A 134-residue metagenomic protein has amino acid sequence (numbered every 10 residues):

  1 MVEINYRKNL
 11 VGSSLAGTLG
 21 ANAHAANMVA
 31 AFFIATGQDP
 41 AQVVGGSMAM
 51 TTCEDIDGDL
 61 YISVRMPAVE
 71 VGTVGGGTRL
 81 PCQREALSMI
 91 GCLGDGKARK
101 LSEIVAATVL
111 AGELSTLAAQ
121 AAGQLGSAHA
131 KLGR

Functional and structural regions predicted by a protein language model:
M1-G75: Glycine-rich anion/phosphate-binding loop at the beta-strand->alpha-helix junction
Y61-R134: Internal helix-turn-beta structural module
